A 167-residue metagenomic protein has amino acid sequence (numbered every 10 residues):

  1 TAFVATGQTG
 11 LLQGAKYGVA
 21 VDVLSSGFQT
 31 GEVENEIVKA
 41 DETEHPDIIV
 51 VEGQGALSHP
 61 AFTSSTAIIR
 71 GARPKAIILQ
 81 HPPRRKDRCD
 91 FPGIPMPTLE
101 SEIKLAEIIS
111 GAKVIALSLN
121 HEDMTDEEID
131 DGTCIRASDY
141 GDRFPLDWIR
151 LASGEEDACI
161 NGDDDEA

Functional and structural regions predicted by a protein language model:
T1-A167: Flexible phosphate-sensing "switch/lid" loops adjacent to ATP/NTP-binding sites across phosphate-transfer
